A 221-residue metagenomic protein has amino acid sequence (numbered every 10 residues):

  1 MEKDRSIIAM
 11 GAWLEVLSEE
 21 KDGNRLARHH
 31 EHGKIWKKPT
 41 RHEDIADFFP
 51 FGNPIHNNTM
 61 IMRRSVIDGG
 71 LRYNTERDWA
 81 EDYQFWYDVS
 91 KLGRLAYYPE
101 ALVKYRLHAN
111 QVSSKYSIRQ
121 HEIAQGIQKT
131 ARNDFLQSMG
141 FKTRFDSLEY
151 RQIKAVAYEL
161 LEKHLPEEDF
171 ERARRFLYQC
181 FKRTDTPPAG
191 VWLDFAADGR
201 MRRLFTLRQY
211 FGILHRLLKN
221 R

Functional and structural regions predicted by a protein language model:
M1-E2, R132: Conserved hydrophobic residues forming the short capping helix/wall of the S-adenosyl-L-methionine
E2-K3, R94: Residue-level signal for alpha-helix termini/capping positions
K3-D4, H108: Generic structural signal for alpha-helix termini and adjacent loop/cap motifs
D4-L14: A short, conserved acidic/glycine-rich loop-to-beta-strand motif that forms the donor nucleotide-sugar/metal
I7, I55, R72, L95 (+2 more regions): A general structural signal for well-ordered secondary-structure junctions
A9-G11, G93, A157, A173: Small side chains
A12-L14, S18, R25-T130, M139-T143: Conserved nucleotide-sugar donor-binding catalytic segment
P54, L107-R221: C-terminal subregions of glycosyltransferases and related glycan-biosynthesis enzymes
